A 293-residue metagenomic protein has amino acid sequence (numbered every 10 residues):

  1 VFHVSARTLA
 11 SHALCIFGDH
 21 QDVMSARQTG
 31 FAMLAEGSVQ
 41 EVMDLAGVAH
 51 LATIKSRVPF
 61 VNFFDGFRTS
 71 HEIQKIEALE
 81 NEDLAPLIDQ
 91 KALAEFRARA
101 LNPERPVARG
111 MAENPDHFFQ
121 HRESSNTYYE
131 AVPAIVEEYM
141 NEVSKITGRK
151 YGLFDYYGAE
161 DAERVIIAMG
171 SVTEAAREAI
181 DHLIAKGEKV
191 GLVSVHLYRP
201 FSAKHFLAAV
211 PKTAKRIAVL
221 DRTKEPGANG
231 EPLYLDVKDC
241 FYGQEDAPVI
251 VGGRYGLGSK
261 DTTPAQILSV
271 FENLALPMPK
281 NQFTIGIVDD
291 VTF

Functional and structural regions predicted by a protein language model:
V1-A6, L84-L93, R216-L220: A glycine-rich helix N-cap at a beta->alpha junction
V4-S11, V39-Q40, G66-R68, H196-R199 (+2 more regions): Acidic, glycine-rich active-site loops and adjacent beta-strand->loop/helix elements that engage anionic groups
S11-F17, D44-G47, H71-A78, R177-A179 (+3 more regions): Short acidic, glycine/serine/threonine-rich loops at helix termini
L14-G66, Q90, D246-K260: Conserved thiamine diphosphate
F60-D155: Conformationally flexible catalytic loops at phosphate/diphosphate-handling active centers
E160-E188, F201-A208: Redox- and metal-dependent alpha/beta enzyme cores, enriched for Fe-S-associated oxidoreductases and cofactor-handling
R216, L220-F293: Peripheral docking tails and interdomain loops at the edges of cofactor- or intermediate-handling domains
